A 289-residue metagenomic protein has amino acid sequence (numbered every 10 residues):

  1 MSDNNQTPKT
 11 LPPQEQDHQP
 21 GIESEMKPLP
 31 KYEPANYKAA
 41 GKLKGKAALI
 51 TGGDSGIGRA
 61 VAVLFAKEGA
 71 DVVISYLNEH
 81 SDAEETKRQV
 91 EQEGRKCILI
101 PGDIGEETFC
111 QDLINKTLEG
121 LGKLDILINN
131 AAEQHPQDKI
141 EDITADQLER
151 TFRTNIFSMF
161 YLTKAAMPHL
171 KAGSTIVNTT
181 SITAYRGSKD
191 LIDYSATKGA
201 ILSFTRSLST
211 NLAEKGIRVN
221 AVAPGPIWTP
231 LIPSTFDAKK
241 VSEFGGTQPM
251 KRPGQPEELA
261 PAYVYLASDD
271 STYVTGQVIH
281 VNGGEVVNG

Functional and structural regions predicted by a protein language model:
Q6-K9, M26, P34-A35, Q137 (+3 more regions): Short C-terminal tail/terminal secondary-structure segment of NAD(P)H-dependent dehydrogenase/reductase domains
L11, E106, Q111, E119 (+3 more regions): Conserved mid-core segment of classical short-chain dehydrogenase/reductases
E141-F160, V177, I201, M250: Catalytic Tyr-X3-Lys loop
T163, T197, T205: Active-site helix of classical SDR
P168-H169, T210-E214, T272: Alpha-helical segment proximal to the catalytic Tyr-Lys
S181: Residue(s) in the substrate-gating loop at a strand-loop-helix junction that position the organic substrate next
L202, A223-S234: Short, flexible catalytic-loop segment of classical short-chain dehydrogenase/reductase
Q248-L259: A conserved structural motif in NAD(P)-dependent oxidoreductases
